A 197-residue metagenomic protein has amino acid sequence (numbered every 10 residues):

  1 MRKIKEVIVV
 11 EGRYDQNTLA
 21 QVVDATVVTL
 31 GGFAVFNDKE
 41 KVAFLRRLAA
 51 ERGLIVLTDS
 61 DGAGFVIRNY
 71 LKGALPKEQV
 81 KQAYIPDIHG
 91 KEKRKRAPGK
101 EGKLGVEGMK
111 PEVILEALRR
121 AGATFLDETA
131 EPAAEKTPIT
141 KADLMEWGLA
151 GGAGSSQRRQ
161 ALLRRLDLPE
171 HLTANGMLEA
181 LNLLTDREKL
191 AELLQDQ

Functional and structural regions predicted by a protein language model:
E6-V7, R13-N17, Q21-E51: Acidic, glycine-rich catalytic loops of TOPRIM or P-loop NTPase phosphate-binding modules used across DNA replication
V10-E11, T58: Short beta-strand scaffold positions
R13-Q16, V42, G64-R68, E107-L115 (+1 more regions): Amphipathic alpha-helical transducer elements in NTP-driven molecular machines
A34-N37, L45, A50, R68-L71 (+2 more regions): Replace "Mg2+/Mn2+-dependent" with "divalent metal-dependent
A34-V35, L57-I67: Acidic, metal-coordinating catalytic cores used for nucleic-acid/nucleotide bond scission and strand-transfer chemistry
F44, G62-P76, E112, A123-D127: Phosphate- and other anionic-substrate recognition elements at nucleic-acid/protein interfaces
I85-A134, P138: Activity-critical C-terminal alpha-helical subdomain
E116-R119, A123, E128-Q197: C-terminal, charge/polar-rich interaction regions
